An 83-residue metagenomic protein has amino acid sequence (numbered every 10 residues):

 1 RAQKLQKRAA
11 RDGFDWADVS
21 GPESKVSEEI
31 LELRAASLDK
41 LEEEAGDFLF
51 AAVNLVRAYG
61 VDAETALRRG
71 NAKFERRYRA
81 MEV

Functional and structural regions predicted by a protein language model:
R1-A45, L49-V83: Flexible "arm" and connector segments at domain edges
